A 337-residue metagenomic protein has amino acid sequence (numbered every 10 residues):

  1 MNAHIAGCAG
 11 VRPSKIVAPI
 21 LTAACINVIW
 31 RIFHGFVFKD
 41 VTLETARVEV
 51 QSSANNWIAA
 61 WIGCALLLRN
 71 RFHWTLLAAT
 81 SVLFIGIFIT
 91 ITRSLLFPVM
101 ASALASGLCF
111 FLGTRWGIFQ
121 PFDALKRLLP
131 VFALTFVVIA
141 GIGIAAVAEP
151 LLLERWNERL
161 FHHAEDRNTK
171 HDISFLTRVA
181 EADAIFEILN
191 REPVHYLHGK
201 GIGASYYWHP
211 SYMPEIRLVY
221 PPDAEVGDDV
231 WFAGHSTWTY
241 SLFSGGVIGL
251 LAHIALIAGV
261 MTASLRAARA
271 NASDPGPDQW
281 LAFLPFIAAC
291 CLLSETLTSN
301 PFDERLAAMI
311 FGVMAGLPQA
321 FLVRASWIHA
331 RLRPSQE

Functional and structural regions predicted by a protein language model:
H4-D40, E49-T114, G141-I142: Alpha-helical transmembrane segments of multi-pass inner-membrane proteins
I5-A18, A65-L77, R115-F132, Q319-E337: Transmembrane signal-anchor hairpin modules in multi-pass inner-membrane enzymes, especially those that act on
L43-A59, S94, G234-T237, L242-G246 (+1 more regions): Membrane-interface micro-motifs in multi-pass membrane enzymes
I85-T92, L242-G245, L297-T298: Transmembrane helix irregularities
I89, G107-T169, I188-R191: A membrane-periplasm/extracellular boundary helix in multi-pass inner-membrane enzymes that assemble envelope glycans
D172-L176, A180-E187, R191-G245, A268-N271: Long extracytoplasmic/lumenal interhelical loops at the membrane interface of multi-pass membrane proteins
V230-G234, S244-C290: Hydrophobic transmembrane alpha-helices and their immediate junctions
R266-F286, L293-E304, I310-E337: A juxtamembrane structural motif centered on a specific transmembrane helix
